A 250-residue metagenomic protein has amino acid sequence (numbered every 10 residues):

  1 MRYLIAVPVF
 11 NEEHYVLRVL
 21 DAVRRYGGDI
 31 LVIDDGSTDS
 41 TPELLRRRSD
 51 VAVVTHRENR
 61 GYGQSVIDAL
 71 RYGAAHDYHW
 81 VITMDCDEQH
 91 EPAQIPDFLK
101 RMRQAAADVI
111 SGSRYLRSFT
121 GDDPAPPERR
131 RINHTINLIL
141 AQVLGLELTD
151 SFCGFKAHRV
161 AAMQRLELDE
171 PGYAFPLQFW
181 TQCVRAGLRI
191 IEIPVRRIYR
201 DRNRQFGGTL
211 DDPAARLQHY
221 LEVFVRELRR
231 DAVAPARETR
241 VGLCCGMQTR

Functional and structural regions predicted by a protein language model:
M1, V143-G145, L168-R250: Hydrophobic helical membrane-anchoring modules
F10-R25: Short, well-formed alpha-helical segments that are part of the catalytic scaffolds of diverse glycosyltransferases
H14-R18, D39-R47: Acidic helix N-cap motif at the loop->helix transition within catalytic regions of sugar-transfer enzymes
L20, G28-S37, V54-T55, M84: Short beta-strand/loop segment that forms part of the nucleotide-sugar
D34-E43, E88: A conserved acidic beta->alpha catalytic loop
E58-A75, P92-Y173, R200-L210: Acceptor/aglycone-binding surface of glycosyltransferases and processive sugar-polymer synthases
A69, D87, R159, C183 (+1 more regions): Residue-level signature of catalytic and energy-coupling elements of molecular machines, predominantly ATP/GTP-dependent
Y78-Q89: Short beta-strand-to-loop acidic/aromatic patch adjacent to the donor-nucleotide binding site
